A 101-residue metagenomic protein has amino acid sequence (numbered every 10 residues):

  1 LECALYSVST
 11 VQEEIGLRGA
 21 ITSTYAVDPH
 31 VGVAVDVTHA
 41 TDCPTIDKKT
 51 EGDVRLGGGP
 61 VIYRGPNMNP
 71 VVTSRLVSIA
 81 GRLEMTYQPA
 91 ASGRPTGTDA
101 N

Functional and structural regions predicted by a protein language model:
L1-G59, R94-T96, A100: Acidic/histidine-rich catalytic neighborhood of metal-dependent amide-processing enzymes
G52-N101: Active-site-adjacent substrate-binding region of metalloamidase/peptidase-like peptide-processing proteins
